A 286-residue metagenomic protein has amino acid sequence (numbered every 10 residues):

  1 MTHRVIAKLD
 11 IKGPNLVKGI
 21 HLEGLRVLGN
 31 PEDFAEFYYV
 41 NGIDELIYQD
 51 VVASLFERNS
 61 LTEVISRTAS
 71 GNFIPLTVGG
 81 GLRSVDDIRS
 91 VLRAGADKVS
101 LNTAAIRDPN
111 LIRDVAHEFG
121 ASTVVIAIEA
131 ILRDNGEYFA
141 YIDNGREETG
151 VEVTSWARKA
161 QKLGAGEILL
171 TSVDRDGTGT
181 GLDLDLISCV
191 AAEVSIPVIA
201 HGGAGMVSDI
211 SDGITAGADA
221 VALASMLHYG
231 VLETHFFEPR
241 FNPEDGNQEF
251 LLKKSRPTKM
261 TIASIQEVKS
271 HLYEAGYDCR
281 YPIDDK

Functional and structural regions predicted by a protein language model:
V5-L9, K18, L46-Y48, L76-G80 (+5 more regions): Hydrophobic faces of well-ordered beta-strands that scaffold small-molecule active sites in alpha/beta enzyme cores
D10, Y38, L46, V78 (+6 more regions): Conserved, mostly hydrophobic/aromatic
I11-G13, V17-K18, D97-D176, G276: Conserved anion-binding
E45-V64, T103, L169-T180: Glycine-rich, proline-tolerant flexible connector loops at the mouths of alpha/beta enzymes
N59-S66, P109, T149-T154, T180-S188: Charged helix-capping and loop-helix junction motifs
S60-V124, M260-T261, E274-A275: Glycine/small-residue-rich loop that forms an oxyanion/phosphate-binding "nest" at active or ligand-binding sites
N72-V99, D185-L223: Catalytic cores of alpha/beta
I112-F119, S211-A218, L223, L227-D284: C-terminal helical cap(s) of enzyme catalytic domains, especially alpha/beta-barrels
